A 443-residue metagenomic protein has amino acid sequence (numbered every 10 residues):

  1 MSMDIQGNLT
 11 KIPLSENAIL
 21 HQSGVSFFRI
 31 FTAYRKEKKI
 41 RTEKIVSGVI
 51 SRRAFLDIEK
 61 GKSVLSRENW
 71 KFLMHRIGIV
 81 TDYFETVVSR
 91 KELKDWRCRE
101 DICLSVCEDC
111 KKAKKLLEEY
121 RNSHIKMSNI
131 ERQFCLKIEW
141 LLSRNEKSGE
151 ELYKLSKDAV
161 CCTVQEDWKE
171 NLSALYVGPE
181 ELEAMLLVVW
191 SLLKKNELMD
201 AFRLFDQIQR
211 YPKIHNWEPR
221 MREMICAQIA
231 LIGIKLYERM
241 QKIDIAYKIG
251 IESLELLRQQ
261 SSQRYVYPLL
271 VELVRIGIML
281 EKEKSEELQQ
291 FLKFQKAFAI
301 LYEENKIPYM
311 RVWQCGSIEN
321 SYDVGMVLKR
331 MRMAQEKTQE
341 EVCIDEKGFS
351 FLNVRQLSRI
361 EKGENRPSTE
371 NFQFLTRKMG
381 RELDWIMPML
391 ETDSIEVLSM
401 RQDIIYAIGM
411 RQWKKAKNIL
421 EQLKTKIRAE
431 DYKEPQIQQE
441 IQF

Functional and structural regions predicted by a protein language model:
S2-K38, I307-E336: A short, Lys/Arg-rich alpha-helix, primarily the initiator
K38, C107, E146, K195 (+5 more regions): Structural motif corresponding to the intra-repeat A-B loop/turn of tetratricopeptide repeats
K38-D57, E336-R359: Short alpha-helical DNA-recognition segment
E68-Y83, S368-W385: DNA major-groove recognition helix of helix-turn-helix/homeodomain DNA-binding modules
E85-K94, M127-F134, K169-E183, H215-Q228 (+4 more regions): Alpha-solenoid helical repeat architecture
L93-E146, I395-F443: Helix-turn-helix/homeodomain-like alpha-helical modules used for DNA recognition and transcription-factor dimerization
R99-E100, E131-L142, L186-L187, I225-I232 (+5 more regions): "A position-specific structural signal for the A-helix of alpha-solenoid helical repeats
L117-I125, K157-E170, F205-W217, G250-S262 (+3 more regions): Amphipathic alpha-helical segments of tetratricopeptide repeats
